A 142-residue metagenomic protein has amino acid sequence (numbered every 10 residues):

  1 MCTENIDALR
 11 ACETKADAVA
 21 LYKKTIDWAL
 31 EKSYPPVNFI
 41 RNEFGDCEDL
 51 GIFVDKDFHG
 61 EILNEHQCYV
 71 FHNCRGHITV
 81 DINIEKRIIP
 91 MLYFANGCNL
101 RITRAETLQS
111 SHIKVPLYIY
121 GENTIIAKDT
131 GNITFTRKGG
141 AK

Functional and structural regions predicted by a protein language model:
M1-K142: Short, glycine-biased loop/turn motifs at secondary-structure junctions and in low-complexity Ser/Thr/Pro-rich termini
